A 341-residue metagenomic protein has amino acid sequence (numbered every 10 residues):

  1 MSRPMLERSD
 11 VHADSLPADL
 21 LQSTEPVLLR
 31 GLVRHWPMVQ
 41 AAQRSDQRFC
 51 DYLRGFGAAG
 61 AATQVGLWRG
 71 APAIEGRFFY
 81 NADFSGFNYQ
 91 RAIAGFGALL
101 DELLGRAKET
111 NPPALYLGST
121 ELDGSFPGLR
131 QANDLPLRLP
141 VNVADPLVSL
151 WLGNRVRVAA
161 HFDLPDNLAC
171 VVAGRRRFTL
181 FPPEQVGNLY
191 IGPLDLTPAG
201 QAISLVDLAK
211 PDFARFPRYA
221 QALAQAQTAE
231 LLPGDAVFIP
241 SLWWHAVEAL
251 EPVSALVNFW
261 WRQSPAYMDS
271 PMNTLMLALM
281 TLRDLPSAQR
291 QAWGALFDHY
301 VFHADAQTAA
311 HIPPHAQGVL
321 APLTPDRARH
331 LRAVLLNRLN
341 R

Functional and structural regions predicted by a protein language model:
M1-A236, A246-R341: N-terminal accessory scaffold of Fe(II)-dependent oxygenases
